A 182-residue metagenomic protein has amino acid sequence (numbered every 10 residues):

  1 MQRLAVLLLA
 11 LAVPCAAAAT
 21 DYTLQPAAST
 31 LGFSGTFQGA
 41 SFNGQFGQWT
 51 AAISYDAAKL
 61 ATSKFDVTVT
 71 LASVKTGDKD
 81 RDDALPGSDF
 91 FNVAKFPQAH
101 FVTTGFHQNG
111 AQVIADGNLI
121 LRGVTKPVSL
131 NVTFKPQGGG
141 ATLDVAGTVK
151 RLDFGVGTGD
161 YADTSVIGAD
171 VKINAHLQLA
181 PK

Functional and structural regions predicted by a protein language model:
A5-C15: Bacterial N-terminal signal peptides
A18-K182: Low-complexity, acidic/polar, glycine-enriched regions of mature
